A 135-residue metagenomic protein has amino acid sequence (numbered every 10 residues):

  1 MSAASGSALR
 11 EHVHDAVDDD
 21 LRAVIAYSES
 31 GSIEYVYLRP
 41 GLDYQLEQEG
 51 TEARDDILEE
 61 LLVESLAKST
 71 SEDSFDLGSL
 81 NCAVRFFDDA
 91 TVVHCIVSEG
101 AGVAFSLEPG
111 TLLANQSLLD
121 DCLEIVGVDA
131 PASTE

Functional and structural regions predicted by a protein language model:
M1-E135: Non-catalytic interaction/Regulatory regions outside core domains
